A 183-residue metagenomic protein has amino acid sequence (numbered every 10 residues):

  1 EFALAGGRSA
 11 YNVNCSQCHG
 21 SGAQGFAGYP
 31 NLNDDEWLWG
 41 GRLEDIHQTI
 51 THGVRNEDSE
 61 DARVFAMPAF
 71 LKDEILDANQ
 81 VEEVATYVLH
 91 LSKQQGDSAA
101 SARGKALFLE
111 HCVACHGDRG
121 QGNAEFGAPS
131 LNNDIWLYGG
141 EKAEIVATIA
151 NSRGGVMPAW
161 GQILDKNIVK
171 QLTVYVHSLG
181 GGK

Functional and structural regions predicted by a protein language model:
F2-S21, G96-G122, N133, G140 (+2 more regions): Sequence/structural segment immediately N-terminal to covalent heme-attachment motifs in c-type and related
A3-G40, E44-D45, T51: Membrane-embedded segments
D34-V88, N123-G181: Extracytoplasmic electron-transfer domains, predominantly the class I c-type cytochrome c fold
H90-Q95: Extended amphipathic alpha-helical interaction segments
